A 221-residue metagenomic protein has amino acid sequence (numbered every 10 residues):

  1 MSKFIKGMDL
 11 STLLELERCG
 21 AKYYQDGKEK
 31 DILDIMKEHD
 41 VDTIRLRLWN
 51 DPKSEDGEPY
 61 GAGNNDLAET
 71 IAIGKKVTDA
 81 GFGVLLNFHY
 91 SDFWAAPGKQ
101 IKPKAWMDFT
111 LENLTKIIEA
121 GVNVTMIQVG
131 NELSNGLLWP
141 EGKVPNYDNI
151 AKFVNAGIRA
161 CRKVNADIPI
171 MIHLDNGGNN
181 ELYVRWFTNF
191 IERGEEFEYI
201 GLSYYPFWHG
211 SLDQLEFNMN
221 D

Functional and structural regions predicted by a protein language model:
M1-I35: Boundary/entry segment of secreted carbohydrate-active catalytic domains
I5-L10, D42-L46, V84-F88, T125-V129 (+2 more regions): Hydrophobic faces of well-ordered beta-strands that scaffold small-molecule active sites in alpha/beta enzyme cores
L10-L13, W49-D51, H89-F93, V129-S134 (+2 more regions): Active-site beta-loop-alpha junctions enriched in small/polar residues
L16-R18, S54-D56, G136-L138: A short acidic, helix-capping loop that chelates divalent metal ions and anchors anionic groups
R18, D42, Y199-S203, L212-E216: Active-site capping/gating regions of soluble enzymes
K28-A95, V144-M171, E216-D221: Aromatic-lined substrate-binding rim segments of carbohydrate-active enzymes
N65-E69, A95-F197, H209-F217: Active-site cleft segment of glycoside hydrolase catalytic domains centered on the general acid/base Glu
